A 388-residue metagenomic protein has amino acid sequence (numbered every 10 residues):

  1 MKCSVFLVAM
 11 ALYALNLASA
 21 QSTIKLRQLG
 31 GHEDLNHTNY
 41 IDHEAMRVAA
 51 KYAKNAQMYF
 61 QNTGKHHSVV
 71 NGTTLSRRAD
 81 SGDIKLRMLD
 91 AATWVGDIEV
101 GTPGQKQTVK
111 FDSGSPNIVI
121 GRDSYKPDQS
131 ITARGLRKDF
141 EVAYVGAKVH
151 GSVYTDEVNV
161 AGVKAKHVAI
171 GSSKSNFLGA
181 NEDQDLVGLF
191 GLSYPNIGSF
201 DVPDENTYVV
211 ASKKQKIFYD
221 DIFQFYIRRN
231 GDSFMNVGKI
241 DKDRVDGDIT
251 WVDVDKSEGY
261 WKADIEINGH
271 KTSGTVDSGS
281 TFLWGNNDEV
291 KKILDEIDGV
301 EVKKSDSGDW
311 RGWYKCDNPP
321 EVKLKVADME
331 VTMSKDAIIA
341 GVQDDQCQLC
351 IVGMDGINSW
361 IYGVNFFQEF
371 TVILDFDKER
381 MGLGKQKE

Functional and structural regions predicted by a protein language model:
M1-I24: Fungal secretory targeting signals
S19, F366-E369, D375: Extracellular low-complexity, Gly/Ser/Thr-rich intrinsically disordered linkers and protease-sensitive activation/hinge
Q21-T250, K291-K325, D345-I361: Non-catalytic N-lobe/flap surface of aspartyl protease domains
V109, G274-V276: Residue-level marker for buried hydrophobic side chains located in beta-strands that build the well-ordered beta-sheet
F234-K271, A340-V342: Flexible, small-/acidic-enriched active-site or ligand-binding loops
S278-N286: Long, repeat-rich segments with strong aromatic
E330-K335, S359-V364, T371: C-terminal transmembrane module of eukaryotic multi-pass membrane proteins
L374-E388: C-terminal helix/juxtamembrane-tail motif
